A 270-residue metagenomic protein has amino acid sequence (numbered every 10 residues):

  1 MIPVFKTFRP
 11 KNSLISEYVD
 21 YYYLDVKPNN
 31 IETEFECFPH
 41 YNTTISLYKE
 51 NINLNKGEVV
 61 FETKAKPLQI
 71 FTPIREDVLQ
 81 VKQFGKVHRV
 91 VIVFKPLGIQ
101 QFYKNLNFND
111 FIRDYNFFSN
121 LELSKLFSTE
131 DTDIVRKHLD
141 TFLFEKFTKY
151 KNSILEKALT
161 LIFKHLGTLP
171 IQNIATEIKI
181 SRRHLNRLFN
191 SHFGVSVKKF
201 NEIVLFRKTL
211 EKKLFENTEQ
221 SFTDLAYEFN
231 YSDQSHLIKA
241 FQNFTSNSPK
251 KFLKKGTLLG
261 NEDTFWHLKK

Functional and structural regions predicted by a protein language model:
M1-E156, F163-K164, I171-Q172, I178-R182 (+5 more regions): Alpha-helical bundle regulatory/interaction domains
L155, E202-L205, T218: N-terminal alpha-helical segment
K157-L161, L205-K208, K212: Pre-recognition alpha-helix immediately N-terminal to the DNA-recognition helix within helix-turn-helix or winged-helix
N186-S191, V195-N201: Long, low-complexity intrinsically disordered regions
H192-V195, A240-K251: A secondary-structure capping/hinge motif
F193, V204-L205, L210, T245: C-terminal flanking helix
